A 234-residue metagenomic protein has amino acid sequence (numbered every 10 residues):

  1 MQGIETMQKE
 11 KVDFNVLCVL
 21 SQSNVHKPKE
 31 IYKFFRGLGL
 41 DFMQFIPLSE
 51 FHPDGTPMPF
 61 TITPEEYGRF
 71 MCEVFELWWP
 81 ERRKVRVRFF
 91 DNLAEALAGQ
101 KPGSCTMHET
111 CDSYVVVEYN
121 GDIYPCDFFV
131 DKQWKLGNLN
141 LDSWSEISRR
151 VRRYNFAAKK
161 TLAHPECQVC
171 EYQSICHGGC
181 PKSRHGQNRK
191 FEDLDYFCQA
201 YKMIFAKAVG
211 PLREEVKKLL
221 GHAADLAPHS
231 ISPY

Functional and structural regions predicted by a protein language model:
M1-G3: Domain-scale recognition of functional cores that engage charged ligands
E5-T106, T110, V116, N120 (+1 more regions): Radical SAM enzyme [4Fe-4S]-AdoMet core and its adjacent flexible, acidic and glycine-rich loops/tails across
V130-Y234: Flexible mid-to-C-terminal extensions adjoining Fe-S/redox cofactors in radical SAM and related proteins
